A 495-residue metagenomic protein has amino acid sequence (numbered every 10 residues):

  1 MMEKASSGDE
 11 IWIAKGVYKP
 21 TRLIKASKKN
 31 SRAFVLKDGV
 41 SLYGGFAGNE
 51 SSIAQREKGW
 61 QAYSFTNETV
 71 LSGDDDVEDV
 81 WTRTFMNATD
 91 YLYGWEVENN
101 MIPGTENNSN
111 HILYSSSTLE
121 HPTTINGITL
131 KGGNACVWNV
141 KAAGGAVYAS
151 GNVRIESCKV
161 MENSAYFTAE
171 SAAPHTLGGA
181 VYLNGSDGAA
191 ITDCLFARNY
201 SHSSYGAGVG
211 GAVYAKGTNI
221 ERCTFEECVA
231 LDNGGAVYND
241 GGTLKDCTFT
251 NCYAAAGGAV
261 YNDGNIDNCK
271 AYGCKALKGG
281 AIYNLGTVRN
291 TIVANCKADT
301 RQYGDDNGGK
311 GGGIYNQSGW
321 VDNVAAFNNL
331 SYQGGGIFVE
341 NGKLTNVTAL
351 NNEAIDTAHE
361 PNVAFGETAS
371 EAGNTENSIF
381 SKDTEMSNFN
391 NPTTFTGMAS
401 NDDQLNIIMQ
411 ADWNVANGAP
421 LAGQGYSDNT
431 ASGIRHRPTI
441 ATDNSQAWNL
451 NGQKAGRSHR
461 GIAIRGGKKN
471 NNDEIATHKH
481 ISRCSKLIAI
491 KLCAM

Functional and structural regions predicted by a protein language model:
M1-M2, I13: Small-residue hotspot
S7-K15, P20-S41, E50-T66, G127 (+7 more regions): Predominantly extracellular beta-rich ligand-binding scaffolds that present long acidic/polar faces for carbohydrate
G16, H459-A463: A glycine-anchored, Pro-Gly-centered beta-turn/N-cap motif
K37-W138, S164: Right-handed parallel beta-helix/beta-spiral solenoid domain characteristic of secreted/periplasmic
R83-I102, F167-P174, S203-Y205, D299-G308: Intrinsically disordered, low-complexity Ser/Thr- and acidic-rich flexible linkers and loops, especially at boundaries
E156, T192, E221, D267 (+6 more regions): Residues marking helix boundaries in flexible regions
D428-K454, E474-L487: Residue-level detector of functionally pivotal "anchor" positions at catalytic/ligand-binding pockets or at interdomain
I462-M495: C-terminal tail/sorting-segment detector
